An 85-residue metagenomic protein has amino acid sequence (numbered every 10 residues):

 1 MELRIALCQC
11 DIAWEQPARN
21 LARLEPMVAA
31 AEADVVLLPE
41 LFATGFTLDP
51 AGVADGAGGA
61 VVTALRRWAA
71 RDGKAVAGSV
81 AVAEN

Functional and structural regions predicted by a protein language model:
M1-L7: Extreme N-terminal starter segment of soluble prokaryotic enzymes
L7-Q9, L38: Generic enzyme active-site microenvironment
Q9-M27: N-terminal phosphate-binding loop and adjacent alpha-helix
P17, P26-N85: Cys-nucleophile CN-hydrolase/nitrilase-fold catalytic domain and related Cys-dependent amidase chemistry that acts on
